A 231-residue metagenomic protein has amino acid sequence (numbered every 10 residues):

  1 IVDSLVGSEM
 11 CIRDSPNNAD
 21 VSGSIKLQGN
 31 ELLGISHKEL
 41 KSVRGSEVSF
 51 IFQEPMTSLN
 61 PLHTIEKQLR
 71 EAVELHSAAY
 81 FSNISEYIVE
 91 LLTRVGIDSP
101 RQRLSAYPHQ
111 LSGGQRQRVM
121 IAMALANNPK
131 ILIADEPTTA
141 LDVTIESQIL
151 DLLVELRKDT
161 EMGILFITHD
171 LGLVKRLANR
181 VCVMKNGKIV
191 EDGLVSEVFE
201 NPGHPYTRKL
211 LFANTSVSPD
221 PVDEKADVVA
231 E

Functional and structural regions predicted by a protein language model:
I1-G7, I12: Single conserved hydrophobic/aromatic residue that forms the stacking wall/gate of nucleotide- or nucleobase-binding
A19-E31: Conserved ABC transporter NBD signature motif
D98-L104, L194-E231: Short catalytic/signature loops enriched in Gly
A126-K130: A short, proline-enriched helix->beta-strand linker immediately N-terminal to the Walker B motif in ABC-type P-loop
S147-T160, G172: Helical segment within the ABC ATPase nucleotide-binding domain
V174-R176: A short, surface-exposed alpha-helical micro-motif characterized by mixed small hydrophobic and charged/polar residues
